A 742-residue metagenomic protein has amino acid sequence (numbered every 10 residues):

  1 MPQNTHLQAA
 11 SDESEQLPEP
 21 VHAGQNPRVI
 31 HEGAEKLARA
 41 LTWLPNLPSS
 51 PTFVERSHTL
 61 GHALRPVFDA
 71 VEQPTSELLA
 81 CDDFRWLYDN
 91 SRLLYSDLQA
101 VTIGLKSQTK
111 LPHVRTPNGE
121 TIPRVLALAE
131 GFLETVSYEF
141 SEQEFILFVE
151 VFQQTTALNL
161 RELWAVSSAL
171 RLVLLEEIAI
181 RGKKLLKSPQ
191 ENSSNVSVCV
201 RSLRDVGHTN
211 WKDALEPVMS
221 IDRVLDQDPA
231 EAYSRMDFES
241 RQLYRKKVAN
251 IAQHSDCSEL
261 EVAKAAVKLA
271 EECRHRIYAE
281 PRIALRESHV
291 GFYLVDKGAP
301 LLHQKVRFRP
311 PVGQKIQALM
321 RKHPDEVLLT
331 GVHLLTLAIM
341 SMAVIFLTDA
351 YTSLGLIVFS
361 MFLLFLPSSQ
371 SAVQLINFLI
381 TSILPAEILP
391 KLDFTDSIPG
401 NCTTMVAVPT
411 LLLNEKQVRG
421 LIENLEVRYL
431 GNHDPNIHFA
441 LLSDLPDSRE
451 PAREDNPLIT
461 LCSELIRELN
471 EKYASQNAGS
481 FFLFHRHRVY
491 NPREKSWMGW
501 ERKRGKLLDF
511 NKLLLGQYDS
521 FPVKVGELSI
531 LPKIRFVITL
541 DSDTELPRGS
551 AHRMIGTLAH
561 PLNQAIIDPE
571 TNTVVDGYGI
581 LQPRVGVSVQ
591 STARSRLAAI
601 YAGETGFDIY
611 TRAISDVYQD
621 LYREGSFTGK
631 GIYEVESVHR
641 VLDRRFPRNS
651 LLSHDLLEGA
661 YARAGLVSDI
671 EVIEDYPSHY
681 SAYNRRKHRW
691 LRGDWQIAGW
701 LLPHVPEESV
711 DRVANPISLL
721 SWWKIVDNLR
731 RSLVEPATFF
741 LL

Functional and structural regions predicted by a protein language model:
P2-Q8, K36, W43, L47 (+8 more regions): Basic/hydrophobic alpha-helical interface regions
E15-Q25, V29, P45-T59, T75-L93 (+19 more regions): Non-transmembrane, amphipathic alpha-helical segments
H22, P27-N118, G479-F536, A698-D727 (+2 more regions): ATP-dependent phospho-/nucleotidyl transfer catalytic cores
A70-A80, V125, V151-T155, S220-D228 (+2 more regions): Short, charged/polar, low-complexity loop and linker segments that flank or interrupt alpha-helical bundles
A80, L354, L366-S369, V373 (+3 more regions): N-proximal low-complexity "stem/linker" segments adjacent to membrane-targeting elements
P123-L163, L170-K184: Active-site activation/catalytic loop segments of kinase-like enzymes and analogous catalytic loops in related
S168-E177, K315-N377, P583-V587, F627 (+1 more regions): Alpha-helical bilayer-embedded segments of polytopic membrane proteins, i.e., transmembrane/intramembrane helices
E191-A318, E387-R712: Internal catalytic domains of large membrane-associated glycosyltransferases
